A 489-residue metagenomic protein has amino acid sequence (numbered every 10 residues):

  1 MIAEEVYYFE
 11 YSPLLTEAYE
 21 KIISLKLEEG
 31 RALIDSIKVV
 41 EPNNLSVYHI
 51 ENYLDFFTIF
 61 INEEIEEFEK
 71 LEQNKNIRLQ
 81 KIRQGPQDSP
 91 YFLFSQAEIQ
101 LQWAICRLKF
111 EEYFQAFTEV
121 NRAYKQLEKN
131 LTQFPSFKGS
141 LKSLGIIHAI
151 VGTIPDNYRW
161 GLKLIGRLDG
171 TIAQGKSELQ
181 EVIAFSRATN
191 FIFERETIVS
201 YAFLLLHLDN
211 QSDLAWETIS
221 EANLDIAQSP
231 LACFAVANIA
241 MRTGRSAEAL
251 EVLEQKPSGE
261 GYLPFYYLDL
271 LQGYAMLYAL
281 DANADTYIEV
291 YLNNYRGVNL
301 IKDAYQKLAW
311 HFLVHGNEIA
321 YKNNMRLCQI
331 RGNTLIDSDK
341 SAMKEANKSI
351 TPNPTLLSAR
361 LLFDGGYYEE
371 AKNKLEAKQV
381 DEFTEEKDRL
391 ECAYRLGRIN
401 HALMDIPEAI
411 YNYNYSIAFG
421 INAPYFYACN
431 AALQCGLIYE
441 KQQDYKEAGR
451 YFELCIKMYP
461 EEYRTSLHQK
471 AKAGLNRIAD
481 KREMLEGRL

Functional and structural regions predicted by a protein language model:
E4-Y8, D35-P42, Q84-Q87, T132-Q133 (+10 more regions): Solenoid-like repeat scaffolds
Y7-P13, K21-A32, Y48-F203, H207-E217: Short coil/linker segments at helix-helix boundaries
Y8-L14, S89, F137-K138, D156-Y158 (+9 more regions): Generic helix N-cap/helix-start motif at coil->alpha-helix transitions
P13-L27, N353-E370: Alpha-helical segment of the N-proximal tetratricopeptide repeat
Y19, Y53, F60, E98 (+14 more regions): Residue-level recognition of tetratricopeptide repeat
G30, L71, A116, A123 (+8 more regions): Single-residue signature of alpha-solenoid repeat helices
F57-F68, Q102-F110, V151-G161, L205-D213 (+7 more regions): Alpha-helical linker/edge segments of TPR/alpha-solenoid repeat scaffolds and analogous pre-/post-domain helices
